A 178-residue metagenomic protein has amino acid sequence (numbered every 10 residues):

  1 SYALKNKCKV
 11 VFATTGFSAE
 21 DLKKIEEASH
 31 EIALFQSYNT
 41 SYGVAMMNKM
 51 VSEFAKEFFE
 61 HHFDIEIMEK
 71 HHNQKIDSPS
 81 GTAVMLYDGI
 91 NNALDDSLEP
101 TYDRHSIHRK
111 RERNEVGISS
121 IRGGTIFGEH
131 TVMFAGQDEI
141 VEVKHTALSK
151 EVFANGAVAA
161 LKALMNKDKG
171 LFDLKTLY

Functional and structural regions predicted by a protein language model:
S1-K9, A13-F35, A45-E53: Rossmann-fold NAD(P)-binding glycine/threonine-rich loop
K7-V10, N39-T40, H72, R109: A short, structure-level motif marking secondary-structure boundaries and short turns
V11-T14, S41, P79, A154: Short glycine/serine/threonine-biased micro-segments
T14-T15, T40, R122, A147: Short loop or secondary-structure boundary microenvironments that flank and position key functional residues
A28-S29, A33-K75: Hydrophobic, well-structured mid-protein blocks that either form specific transmembrane helices
F59-Y178: C-terminal substrate-binding/catalytic lobe of Rossmann-fold NAD(P)-dependent oxidoreductases
